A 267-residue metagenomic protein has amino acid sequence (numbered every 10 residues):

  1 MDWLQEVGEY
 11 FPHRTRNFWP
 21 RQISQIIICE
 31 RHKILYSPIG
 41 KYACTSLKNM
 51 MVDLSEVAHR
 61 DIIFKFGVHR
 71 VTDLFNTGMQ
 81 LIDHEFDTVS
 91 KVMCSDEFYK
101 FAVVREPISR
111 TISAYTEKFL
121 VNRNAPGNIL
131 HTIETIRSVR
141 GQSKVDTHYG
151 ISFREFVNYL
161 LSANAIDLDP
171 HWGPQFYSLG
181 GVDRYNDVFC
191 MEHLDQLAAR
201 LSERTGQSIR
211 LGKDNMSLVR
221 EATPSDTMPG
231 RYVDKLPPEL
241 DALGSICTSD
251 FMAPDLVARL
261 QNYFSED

Functional and structural regions predicted by a protein language model:
M1-D267: Membrane-interface amphipathic segments in extracytoplasmic regions
